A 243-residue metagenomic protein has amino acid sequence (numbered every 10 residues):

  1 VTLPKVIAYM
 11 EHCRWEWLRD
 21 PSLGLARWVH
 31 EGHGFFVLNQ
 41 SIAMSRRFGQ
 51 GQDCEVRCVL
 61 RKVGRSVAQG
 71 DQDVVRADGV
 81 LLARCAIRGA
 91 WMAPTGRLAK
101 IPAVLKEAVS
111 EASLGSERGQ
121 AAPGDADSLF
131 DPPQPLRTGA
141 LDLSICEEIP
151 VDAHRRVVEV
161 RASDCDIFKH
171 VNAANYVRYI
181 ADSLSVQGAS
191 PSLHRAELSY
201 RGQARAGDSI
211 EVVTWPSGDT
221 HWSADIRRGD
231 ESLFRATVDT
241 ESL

Functional and structural regions predicted by a protein language model:
V1-V37, A90-H194, L243: Hot-dog-fold acyl-thioester-processing enzymes
H30-Q50: Active-site-flanking structural segment that lines cofactor/substrate pockets
V37-N39, Q69-G70, R84, L193-R195: Hydrophobic residues on conserved beta-strands that form the core of alpha/beta folds
A43-L143, Y200, A204-S209, W215-L243: HotDog/MaoC-like acyl-thioester-processing domains
